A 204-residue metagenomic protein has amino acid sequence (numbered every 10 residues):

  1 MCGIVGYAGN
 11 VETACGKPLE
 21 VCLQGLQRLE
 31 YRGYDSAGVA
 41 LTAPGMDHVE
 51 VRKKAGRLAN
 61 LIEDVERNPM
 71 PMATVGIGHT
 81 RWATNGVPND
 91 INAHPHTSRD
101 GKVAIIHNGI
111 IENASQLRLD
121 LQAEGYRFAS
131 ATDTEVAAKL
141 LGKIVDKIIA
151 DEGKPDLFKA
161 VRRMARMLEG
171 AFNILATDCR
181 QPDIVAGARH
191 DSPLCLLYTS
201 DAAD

Functional and structural regions predicted by a protein language model:
M1-S200: Conserved short alpha-helical segments that host acidic/polar catalytic motifs at enzyme active sites
